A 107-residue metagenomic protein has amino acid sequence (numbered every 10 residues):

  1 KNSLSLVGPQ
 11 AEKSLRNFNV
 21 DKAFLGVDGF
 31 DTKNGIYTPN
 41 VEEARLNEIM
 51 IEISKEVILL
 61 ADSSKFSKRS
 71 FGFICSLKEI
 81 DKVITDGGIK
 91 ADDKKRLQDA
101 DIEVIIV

Functional and structural regions predicted by a protein language model:
K1-V107: Conserved phosphate- and dinucleotide-binding cores of soluble alpha/beta proteins, encompassing both enzyme active
